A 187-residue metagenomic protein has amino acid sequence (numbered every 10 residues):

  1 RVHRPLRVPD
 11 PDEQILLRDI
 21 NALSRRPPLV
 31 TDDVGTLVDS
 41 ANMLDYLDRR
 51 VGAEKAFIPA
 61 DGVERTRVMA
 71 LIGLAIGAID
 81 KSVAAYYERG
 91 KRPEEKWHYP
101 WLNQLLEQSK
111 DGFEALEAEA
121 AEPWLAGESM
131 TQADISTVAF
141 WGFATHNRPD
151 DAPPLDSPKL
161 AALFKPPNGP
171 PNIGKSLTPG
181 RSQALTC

Functional and structural regions predicted by a protein language model:
R1-Y99: GST-like domain detector, emphasizing the conserved glutathione-binding G-site in the N-terminal thioredoxin-like
D10, G62, T131, P158 (+1 more regions): Serine-centered coil/turn micro-motif
L44, D48, M69-I72, F113 (+2 more regions): Non-transmembrane alpha-helical segments in soluble domains of secreted/periplasmic/extracellular proteins
A53, A118-E128, P171-L177: Surface-exposed helix-capping loop/turn segments at secondary-structure junctions
A60-G62, A126-Q132, T178-R181: Short, surface-exposed recognition loops or helix-turn segments adjacent to catalytic cores
E64-R65, S136, A184-C187: Amphipathic alpha-helical surface "interface" segments used for docking/oligomerization or membrane association within
A75-K165: GST-like fold's C-terminal all-alpha helical module
A152-C187: Long hydrophobic alpha-helical segments typical of transmembrane helices together with their membrane-interfacial
